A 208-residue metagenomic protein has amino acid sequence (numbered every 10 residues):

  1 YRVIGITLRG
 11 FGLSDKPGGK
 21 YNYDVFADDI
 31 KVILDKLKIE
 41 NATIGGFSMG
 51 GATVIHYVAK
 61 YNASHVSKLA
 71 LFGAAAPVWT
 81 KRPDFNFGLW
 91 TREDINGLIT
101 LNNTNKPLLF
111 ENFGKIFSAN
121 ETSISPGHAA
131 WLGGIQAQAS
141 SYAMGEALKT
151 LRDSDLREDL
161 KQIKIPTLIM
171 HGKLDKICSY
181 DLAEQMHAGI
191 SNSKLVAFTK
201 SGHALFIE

Functional and structural regions predicted by a protein language model:
R2-M49: Active-site loop/oxyanion-hole signature of alpha/beta-hydrolase fold enzymes
K36-E40, A63, I163: Glycine-rich phosphate-binding loop signature in dinucleotide/nucleotide-binding domains
I55-K60, S64-T104: Flexible "cap/lid" loop of the alpha/beta hydrolase fold
T80, F85-L89, T100-K161: Conserved alpha/beta-hydrolase catalytic His-Asp/Glu region
I163, I169-H171, D175: Short beta-strand/loop motif that positions the catalytic acidic residue of the alpha/beta-hydrolase fold
K176-L182: Conserved alpha/beta-hydrolase "acid-adjacent" motif
E184-S193: Active-site-adjacent alpha-helix of alpha/beta-hydrolase-fold enzymes
F198-E208: Catalytic histidine-centered segment of alpha/beta-hydrolase-like enzymes
